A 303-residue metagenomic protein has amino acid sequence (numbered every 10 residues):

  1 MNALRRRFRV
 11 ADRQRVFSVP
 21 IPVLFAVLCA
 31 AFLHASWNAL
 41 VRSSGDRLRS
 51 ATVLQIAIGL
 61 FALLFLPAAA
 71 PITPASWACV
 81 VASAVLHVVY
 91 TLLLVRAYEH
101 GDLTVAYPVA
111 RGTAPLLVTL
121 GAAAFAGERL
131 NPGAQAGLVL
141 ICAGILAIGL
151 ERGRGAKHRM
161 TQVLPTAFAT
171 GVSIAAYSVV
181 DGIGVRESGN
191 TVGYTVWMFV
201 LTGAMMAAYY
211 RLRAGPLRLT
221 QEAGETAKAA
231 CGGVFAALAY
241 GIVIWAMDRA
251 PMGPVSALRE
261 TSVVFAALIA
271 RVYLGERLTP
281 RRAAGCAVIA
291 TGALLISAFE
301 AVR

Functional and structural regions predicted by a protein language model:
M1-R7: Extreme N-terminal basic, low-complexity initiation segments that serve as generic localization/processing leaders
L4, D12-V85, T91-L103, A143 (+6 more regions): Membrane-interface interhelical linkers
A31-A35, L63, A84, V88-L92 (+8 more regions): Hydrophobic/small/kink-forming positions within alpha-helical transmembrane segments of polytopic membrane proteins
L54, I58, Y107-A114, T170 (+2 more regions): Structural signature of transmembrane alpha-helices in multi-pass secondary transporters
I56-A62, T119-A123, G133-R152, R281-E300: Hydrophobic transmembrane alpha-helices of multi-pass small-molecule transport proteins
A62-I72, V118-G133, V172-E187, F235-M252 (+1 more regions): Hydrophobic alpha-helical transmembrane segments in multi-pass integral membrane proteins
A82-H87, E99-I145, G193-V196, V200-L201 (+1 more regions): Specific alpha-helical transmembrane segments that line the substrate/conduction pathway and gating interfaces
G224, L268-I289: Interfacial loop-to-transmembrane junctions
